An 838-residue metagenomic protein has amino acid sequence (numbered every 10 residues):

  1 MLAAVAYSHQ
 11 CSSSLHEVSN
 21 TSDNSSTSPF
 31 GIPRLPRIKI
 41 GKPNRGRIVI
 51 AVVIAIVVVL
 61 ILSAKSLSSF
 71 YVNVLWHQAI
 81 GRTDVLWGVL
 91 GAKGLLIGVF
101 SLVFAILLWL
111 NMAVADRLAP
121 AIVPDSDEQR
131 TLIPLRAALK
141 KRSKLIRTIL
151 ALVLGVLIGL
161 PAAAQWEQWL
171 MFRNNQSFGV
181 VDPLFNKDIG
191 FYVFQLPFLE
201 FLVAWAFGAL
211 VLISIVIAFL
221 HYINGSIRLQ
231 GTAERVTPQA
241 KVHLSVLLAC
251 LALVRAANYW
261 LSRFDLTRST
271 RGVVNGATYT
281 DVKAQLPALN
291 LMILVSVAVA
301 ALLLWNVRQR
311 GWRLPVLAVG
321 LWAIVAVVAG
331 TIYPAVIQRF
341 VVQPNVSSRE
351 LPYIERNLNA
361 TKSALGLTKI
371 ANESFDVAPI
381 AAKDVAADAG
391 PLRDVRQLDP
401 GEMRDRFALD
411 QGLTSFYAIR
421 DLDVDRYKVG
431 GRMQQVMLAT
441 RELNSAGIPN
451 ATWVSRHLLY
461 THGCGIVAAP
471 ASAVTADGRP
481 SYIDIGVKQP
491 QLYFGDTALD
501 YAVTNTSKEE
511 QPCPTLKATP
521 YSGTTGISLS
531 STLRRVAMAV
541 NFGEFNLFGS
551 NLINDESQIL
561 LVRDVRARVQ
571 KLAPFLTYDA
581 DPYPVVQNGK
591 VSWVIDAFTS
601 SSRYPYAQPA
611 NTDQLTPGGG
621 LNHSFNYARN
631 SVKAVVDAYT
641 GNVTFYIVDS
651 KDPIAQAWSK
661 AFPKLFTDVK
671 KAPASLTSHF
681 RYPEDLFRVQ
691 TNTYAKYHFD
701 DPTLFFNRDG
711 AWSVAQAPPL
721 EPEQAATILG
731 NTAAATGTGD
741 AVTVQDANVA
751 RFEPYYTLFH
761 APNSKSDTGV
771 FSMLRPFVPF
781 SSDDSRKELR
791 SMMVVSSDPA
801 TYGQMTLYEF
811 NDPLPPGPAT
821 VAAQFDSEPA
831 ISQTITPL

Functional and structural regions predicted by a protein language model:
L2-G31: N-terminal acidic, proline/glycine-rich, low-complexity intrinsically disordered segments
N20-N44, V52-L838: Soluble extracytoplasmic regions of secretory-pathway and membrane proteins
